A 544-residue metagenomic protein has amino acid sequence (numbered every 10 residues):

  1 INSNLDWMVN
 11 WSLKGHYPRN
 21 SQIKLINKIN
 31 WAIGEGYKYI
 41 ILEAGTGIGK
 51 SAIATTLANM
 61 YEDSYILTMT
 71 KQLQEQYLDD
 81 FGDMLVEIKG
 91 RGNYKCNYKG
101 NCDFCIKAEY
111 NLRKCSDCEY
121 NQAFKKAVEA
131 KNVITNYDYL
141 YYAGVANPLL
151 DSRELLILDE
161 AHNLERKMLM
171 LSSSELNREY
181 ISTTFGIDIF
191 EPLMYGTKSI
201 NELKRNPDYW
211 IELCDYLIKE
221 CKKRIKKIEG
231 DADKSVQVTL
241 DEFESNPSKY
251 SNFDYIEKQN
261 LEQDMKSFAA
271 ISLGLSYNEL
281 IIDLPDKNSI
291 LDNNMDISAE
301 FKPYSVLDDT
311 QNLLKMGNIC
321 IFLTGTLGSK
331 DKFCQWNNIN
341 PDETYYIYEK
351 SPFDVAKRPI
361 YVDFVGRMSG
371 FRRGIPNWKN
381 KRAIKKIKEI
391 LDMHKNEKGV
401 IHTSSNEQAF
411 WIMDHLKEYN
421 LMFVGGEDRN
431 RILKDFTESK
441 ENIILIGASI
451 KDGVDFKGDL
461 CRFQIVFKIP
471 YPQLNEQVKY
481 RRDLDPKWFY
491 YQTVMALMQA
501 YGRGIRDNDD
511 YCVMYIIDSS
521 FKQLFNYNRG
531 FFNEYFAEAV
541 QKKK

Functional and structural regions predicted by a protein language model:
I1-G45, D83-N111, G144-G399, S404-H415: Conserved coupling segment at the C-terminus of the helicase ATP-binding
K50: Conserved lysine of the Walker
I53-T56, M60-N97, N406: Conserved Walker A/P-loop ATP-binding site and its immediately adjacent core in helicase/helicase-like ATPase domains
K89-Y94, D138-Y139, T403-E407, M422-K434 (+1 more regions): Conserved helicase motor
K126-Y142, E438-D452: Conserved two-lobed SF2 helicase motor
A130, Y137-D138, E160-L164, M168 (+2 more regions): Conserved Walker B
F364-W378, G426-L524: Conserved RecA-like P-loop NTPase helicase motor core
Y515, S519-K544: N-terminal targeting/trafficking signals and adjacent low-complexity tails
